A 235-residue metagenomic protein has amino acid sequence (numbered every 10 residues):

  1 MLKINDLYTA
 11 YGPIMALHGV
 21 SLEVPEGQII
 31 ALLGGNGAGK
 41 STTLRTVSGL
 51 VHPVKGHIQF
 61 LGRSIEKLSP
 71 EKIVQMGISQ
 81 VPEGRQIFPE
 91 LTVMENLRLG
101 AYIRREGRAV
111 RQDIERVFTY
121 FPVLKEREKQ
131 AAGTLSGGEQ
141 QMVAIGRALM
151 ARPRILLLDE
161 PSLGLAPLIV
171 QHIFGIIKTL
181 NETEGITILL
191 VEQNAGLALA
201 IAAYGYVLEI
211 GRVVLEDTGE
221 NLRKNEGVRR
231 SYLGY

Functional and structural regions predicted by a protein language model:
G12, P53, L68, V93-Q112 (+3 more regions): ABC-type ATPase nucleotide-binding domains, specifically the catalytic core motifs of the NBD
L33-G35: The feature captures the beta-strand-to-loop junction immediately N-terminal to the Walker
S48: Helix-to-loop junction immediately C-terminal to a conserved catalytic motif
G56-R63, M76, V110-I114: Conserved ABC transporter NBD signature motif
A131-L135, E139: Conserved ABC ATPase signature
A148-L149: ABC ATPase C-loop
Q171-G185: Helical segment within the ABC ATPase nucleotide-binding domain
